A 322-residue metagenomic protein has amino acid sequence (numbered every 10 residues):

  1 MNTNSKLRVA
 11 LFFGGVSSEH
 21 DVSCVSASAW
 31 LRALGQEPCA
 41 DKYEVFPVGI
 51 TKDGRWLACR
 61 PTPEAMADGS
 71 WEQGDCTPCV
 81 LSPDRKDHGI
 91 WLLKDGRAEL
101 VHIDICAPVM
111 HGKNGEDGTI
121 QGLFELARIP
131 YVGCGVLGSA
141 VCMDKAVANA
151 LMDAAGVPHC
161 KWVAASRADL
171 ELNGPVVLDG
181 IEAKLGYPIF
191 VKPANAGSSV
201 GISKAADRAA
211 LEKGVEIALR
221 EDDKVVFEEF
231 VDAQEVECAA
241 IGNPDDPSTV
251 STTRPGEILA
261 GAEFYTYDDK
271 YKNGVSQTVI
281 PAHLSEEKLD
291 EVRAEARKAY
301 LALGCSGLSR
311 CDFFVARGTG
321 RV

Functional and structural regions predicted by a protein language model:
M1-V132, V136-L137, V141-M143, V147 (+1 more regions): ATP-binding N-terminal substructure of ATP-dependent carboxylate-amine bond-forming enzymes
N2-F12, S17-S18, V25, G96-L100 (+2 more regions): Active-site nucleotide/adenylate-binding loops and adjacent lid/helix of ATP-dependent enzymes
L7, H88, C160, L185-Y187 (+5 more regions): Change "...and in nucleic-acid phosphodiester-cleaving endonucleases..." to "...and in nucleic-acid processing enzymes
L92, A240, F313-V315: Conserved hydrophobic "DFG−1" position in protein kinase catalytic cores
R128-C134, H159, P247-T249: Short hydrophobic/aromatic-enriched beta-strand-loop microsegments
A206-A294, R317-V322: Phosphate-binding site of ATP-dependent enzymes
E229, Y300-V322: Conserved metal-phosphate-binding beta-hairpin within the catalytic cores of diverse ATP-dependent phosphoryl-transfer
